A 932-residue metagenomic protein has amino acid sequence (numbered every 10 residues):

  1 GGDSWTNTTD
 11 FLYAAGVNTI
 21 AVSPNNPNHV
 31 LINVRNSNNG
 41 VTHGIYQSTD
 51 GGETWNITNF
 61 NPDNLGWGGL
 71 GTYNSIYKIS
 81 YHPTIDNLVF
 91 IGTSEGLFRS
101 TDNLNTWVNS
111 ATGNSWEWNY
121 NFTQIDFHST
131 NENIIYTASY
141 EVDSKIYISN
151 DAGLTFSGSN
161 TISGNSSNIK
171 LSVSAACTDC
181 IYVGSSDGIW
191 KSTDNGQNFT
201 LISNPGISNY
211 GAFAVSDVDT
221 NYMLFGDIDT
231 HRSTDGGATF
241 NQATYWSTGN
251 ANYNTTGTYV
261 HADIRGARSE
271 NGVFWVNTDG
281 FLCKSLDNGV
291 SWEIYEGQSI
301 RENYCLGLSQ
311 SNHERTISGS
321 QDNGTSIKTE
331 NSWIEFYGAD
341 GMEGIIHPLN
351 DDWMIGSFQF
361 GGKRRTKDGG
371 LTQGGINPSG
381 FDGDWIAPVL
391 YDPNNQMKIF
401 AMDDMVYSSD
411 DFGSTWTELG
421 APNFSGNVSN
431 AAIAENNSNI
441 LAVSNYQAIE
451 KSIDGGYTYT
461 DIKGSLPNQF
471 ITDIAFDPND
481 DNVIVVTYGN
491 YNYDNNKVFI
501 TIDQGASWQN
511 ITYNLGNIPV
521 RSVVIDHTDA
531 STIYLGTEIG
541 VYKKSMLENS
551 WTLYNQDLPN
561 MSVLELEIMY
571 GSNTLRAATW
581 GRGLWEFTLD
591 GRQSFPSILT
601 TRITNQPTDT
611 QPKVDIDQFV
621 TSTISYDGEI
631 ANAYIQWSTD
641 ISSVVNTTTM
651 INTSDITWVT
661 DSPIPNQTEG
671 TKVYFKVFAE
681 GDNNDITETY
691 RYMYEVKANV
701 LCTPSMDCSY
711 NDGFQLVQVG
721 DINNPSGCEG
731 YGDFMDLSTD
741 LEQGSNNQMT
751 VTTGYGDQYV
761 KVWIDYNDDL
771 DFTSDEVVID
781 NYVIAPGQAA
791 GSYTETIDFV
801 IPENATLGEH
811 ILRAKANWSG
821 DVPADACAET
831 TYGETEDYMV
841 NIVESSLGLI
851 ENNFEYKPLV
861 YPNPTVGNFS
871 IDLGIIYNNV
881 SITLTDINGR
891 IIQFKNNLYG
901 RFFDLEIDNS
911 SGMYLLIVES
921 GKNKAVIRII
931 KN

Functional and structural regions predicted by a protein language model:
G1-Q593: Beta-propeller blade termini and top-face loops
F587-T604, N699, S705, N841-Y861 (+1 more regions): Residue-level detector of functionally pivotal "anchor" positions at catalytic/ligand-binding pockets or at interdomain
Q593-P704: Glycan-association/targeting regions that enable binding to alpha-glucans and other polysaccharides
S625-D627, E695-S846: A broad "non-catalytic interaction surface" signal
T653-D661, A789-I797, R901-F903: Aromatic sugar-binding surface patches on proteins that engage polysaccharides or sugar-phosphate polymers
I664-K672, A805-T806, I907-G912: Surface-exposed, short loops/turns at beta-strand junctions within beta-sandwich domains
I850-Y861, T865-N932: C-terminal outer-membrane/trafficking sorting elements
